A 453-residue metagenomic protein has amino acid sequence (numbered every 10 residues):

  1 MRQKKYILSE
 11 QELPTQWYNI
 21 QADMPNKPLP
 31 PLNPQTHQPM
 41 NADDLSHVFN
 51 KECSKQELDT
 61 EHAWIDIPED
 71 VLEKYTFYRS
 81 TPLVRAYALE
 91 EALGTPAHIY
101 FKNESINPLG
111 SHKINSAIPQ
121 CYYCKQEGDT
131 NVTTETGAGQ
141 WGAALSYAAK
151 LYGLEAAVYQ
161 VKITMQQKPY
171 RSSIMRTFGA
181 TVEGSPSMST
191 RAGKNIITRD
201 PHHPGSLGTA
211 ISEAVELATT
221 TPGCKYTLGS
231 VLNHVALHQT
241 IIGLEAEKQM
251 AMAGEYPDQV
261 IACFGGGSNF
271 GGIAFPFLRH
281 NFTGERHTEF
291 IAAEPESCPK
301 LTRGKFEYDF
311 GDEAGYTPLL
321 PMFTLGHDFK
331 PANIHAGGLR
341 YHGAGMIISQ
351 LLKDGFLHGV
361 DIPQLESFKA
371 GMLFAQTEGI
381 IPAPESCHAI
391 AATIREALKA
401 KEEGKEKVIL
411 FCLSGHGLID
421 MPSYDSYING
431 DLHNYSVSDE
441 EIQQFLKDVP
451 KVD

Functional and structural regions predicted by a protein language model:
R2-D129: Positively charged, low-complexity intrinsically disordered leader regions
W64, I196-H234, I242, G254 (+4 more regions): Active-site/ligand-binding loops adjacent to catalytic centers
N103-I114, V132-W141, L232-V235, I261-G266 (+4 more regions): Active-site nucleophile and cofactor-binding loops and adjacent substrate-binding regions of central metabolic enzymes
I114-I118, T134-Y152, Q166-P169, F264-A274 (+3 more regions): Short glycine/serine/threonine-rich phosphate/pyrophosphate-binding segments that cradle anionic phosphate groups
P119-D129, A143-E155, R176-T177, A274-G284 (+1 more regions): Alpha-helix C-terminal capping segments
C124-I163, Y256-N269, F290, E385 (+1 more regions): A short, small-residue-rich loop immediately preceding and capping a beta-strand
W141-P204, K300-F310, M421-N429: Active-site-proximal loop->helix
F264-S268, G272, Q364-P422, S426-N429: Claisen-condensing/thiolase-fold acyl-transfer catalytic domains that form or cleave C-C bonds in fatty acid
